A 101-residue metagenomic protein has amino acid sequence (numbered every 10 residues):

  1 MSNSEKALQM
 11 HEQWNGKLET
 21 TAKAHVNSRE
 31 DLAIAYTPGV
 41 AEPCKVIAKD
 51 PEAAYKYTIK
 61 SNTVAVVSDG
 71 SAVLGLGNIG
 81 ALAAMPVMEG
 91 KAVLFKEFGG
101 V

Functional and structural regions predicted by a protein language model:
M1-V101: N-terminal ligand-binding/catalytic initiation module
